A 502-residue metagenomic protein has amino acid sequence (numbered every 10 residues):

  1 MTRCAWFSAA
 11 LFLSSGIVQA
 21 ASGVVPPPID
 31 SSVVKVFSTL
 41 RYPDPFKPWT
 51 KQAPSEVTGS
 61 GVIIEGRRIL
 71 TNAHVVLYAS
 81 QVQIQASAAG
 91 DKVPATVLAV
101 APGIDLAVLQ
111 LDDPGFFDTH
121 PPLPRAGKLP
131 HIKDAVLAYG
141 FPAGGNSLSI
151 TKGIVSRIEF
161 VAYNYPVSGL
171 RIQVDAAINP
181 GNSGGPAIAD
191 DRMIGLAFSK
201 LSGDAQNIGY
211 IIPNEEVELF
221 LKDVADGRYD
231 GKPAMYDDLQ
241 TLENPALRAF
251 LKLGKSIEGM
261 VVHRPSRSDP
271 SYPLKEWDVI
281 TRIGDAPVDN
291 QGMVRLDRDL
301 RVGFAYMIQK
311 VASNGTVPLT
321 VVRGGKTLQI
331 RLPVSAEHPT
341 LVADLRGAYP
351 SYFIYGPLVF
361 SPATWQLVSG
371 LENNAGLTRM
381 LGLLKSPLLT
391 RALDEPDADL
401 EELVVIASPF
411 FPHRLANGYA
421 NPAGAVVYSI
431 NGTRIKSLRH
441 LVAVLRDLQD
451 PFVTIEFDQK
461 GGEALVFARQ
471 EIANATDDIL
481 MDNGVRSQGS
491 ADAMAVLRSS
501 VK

Functional and structural regions predicted by a protein language model:
A5-G16: Bacterial N-terminal signal peptides
S22-V24, P43-G66, N72, D91-P94 (+6 more regions): A conserved glycine-rich beta-strand in the N-terminal activation segment of trypsin-fold
P28-F46, V136: A short, Trp-centered hydrophobic/proline-enriched beta-strand micro-motif
S32-F37, T50-K51, D112-L123, S149-A205 (+4 more regions): Active-site region of chymotrypsin-like
T39, A73, T96, Q110-D112 (+4 more regions): C-terminal recognition in membrane/secretory proteostasis and scaffolding
R41, V100-I104, S156-Y163, L242-N244 (+1 more regions): Short, conserved beta-turn/loop elements at beta-strand boundaries and strand-helix junctions
Y42, E65-L148, P180, A205 (+1 more regions): Conserved active-site neighborhood of the chymotrypsin/trypsin-like protease fold
G61-I63, A95-V97, V155, V262: Conserved hydrophobic positions within beta-strands
